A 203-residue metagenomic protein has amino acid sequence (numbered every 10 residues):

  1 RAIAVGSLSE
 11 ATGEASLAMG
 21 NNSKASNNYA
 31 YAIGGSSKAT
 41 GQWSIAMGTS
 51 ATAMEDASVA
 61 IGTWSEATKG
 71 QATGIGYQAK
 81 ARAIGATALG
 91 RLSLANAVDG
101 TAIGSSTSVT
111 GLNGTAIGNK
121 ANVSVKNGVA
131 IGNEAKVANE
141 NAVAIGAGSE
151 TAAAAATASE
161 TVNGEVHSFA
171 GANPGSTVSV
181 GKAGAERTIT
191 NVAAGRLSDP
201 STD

Functional and structural regions predicted by a protein language model:
R1-D203: Glycine- and small/polar-enriched repetitive beta-structure motifs of secreted/surface proteins
